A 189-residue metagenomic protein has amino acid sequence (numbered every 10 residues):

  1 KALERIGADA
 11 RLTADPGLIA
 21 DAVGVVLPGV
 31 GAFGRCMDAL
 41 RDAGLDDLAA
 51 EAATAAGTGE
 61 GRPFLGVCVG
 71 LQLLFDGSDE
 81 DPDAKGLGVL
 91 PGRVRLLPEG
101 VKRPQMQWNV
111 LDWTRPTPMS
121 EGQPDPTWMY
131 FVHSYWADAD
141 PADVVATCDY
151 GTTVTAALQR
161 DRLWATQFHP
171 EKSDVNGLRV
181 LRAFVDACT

Functional and structural regions predicted by a protein language model:
K1-R5: Short, charged N-terminal beta->alpha structural module
D9, G24, P63-L65, W128: Structural signature of beta-strand start/N-cap positions in the alpha/beta core of ABC transporter nucleotide-binding
A10-A20: Short acidic low-complexity segments
A20-L27: Short acidic/histidine-rich motifs immediately flanking catalytic phosphotransfer sites in two-component signaling
V30-Q107: Cysteine-nucleophile active-site neighborhood
D76-T152: Pocket-forming structural segment of enzyme catalytic cores
T153-Q159: Short, surface-exposed beta-strand/loop micro-motifs that present aromatic residues
T166-T189: Acyltransferase
